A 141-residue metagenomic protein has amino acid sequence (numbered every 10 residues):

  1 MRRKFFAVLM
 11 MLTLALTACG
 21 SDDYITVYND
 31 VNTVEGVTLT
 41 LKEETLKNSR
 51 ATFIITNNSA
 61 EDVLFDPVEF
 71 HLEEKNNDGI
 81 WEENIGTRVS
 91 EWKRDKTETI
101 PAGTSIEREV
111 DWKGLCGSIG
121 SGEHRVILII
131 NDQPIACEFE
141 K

Functional and structural regions predicted by a protein language model:
M1-F5: Positively charged n-region of N-terminal signal peptides that target proteins for export
A15-A18: C-terminal motif of bacterial Sec signal peptides marking the signal peptidase cleavage site
G20-G86, T99-P101, I127-K141: Primarily secretory-pathway and cell-envelope proteins
N84-E123: Short, solvent-exposed, Trp/other aromatic-anchored flexible loops in extracytoplasmic proteins
